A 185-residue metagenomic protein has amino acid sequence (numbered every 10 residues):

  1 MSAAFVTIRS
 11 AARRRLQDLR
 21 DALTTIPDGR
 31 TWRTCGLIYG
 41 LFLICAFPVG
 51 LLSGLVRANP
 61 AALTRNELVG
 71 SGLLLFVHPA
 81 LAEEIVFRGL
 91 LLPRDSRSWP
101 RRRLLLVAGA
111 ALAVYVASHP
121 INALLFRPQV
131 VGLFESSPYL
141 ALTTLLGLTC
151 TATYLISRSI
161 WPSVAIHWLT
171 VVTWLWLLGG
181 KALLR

Functional and structural regions predicted by a protein language model:
S2-A3: N-terminal signal-anchor/start-transfer transmembrane helix
V6-F47, R65-G72, S96-A110, S136: Interfacial transmembrane-helix boundary/kink motif in multi-pass membrane proteins
T7-A11, D18, L23-T24, S53-A62 (+2 more regions): Juxtamembrane/disordered regions of integral membrane proteins
F47-G54, L68-R185: Transmembrane helix-loop-helix hairpins at the membrane interface of multi-pass integral membrane proteins
